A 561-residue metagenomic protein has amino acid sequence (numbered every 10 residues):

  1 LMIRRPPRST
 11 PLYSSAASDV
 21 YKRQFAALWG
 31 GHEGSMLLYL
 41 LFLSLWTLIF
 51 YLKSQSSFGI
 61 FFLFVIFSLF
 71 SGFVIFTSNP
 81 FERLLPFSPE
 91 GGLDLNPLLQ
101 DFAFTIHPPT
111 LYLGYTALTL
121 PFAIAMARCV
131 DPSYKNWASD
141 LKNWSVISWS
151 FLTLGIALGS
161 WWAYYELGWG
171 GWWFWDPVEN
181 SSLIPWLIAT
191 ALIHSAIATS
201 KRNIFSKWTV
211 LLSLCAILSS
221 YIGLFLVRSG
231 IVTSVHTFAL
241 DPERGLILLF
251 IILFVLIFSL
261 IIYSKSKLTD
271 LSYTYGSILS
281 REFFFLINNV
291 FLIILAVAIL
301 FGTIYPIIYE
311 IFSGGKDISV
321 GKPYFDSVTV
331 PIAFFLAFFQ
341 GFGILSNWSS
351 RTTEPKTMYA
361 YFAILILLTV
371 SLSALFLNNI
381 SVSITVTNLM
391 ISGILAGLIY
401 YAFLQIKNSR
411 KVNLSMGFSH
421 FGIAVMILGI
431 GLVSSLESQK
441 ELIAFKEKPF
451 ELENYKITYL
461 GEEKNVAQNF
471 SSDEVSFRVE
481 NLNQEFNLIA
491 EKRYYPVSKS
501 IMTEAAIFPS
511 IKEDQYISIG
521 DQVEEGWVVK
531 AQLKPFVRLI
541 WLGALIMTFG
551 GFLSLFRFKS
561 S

Functional and structural regions predicted by a protein language model:
L1, P177-I184, S213, S220 (+3 more regions): Contiguous transmembrane helix-bundle modules in multi-pass membrane proteins
L1, R23, Y39-L52, P121-A127 (+4 more regions): Central hydrophobic cores of alpha-helical transmembrane segments in multi-pass inner-membrane proteins across all
M2-A17, Y21: Single conserved hydrophobic/aromatic residue that forms the stacking wall/gate of nucleotide- or nucleobase-binding
S15-E33, N79-P108, S133-Y134, L158-S181 (+6 more regions): Membrane-interface interhelical loops and short amphipathic "cap" helices that link adjacent transmembrane segments
S35-M36, L43-L63, G72, F76-R83 (+1 more regions): A conserved hydrophobic secondary-structure block that centers on an alpha-helix together with its immediately flanking
I49-F67, V130-S150, A198-L214, A239 (+4 more regions): Membrane-interfacial loop-to-helix junctions in multi-pass inner-membrane proteins
A191-L192, I197-S220, I252, K440: Phosphate/diphosphate-binding loops
V425-K559: Accessory, solvent-exposed terminal regions and/or long lumenal/extracellular loops of proteins
